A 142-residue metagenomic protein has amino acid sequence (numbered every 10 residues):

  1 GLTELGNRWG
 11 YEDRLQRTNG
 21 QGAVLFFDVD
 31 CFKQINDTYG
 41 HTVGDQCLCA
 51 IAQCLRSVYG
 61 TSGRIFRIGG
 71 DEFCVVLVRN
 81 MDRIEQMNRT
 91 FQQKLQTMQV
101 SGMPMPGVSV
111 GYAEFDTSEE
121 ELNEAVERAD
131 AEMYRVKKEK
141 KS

Functional and structural regions predicted by a protein language model:
N7-A23, D30-S57, F66-G70, C74-V75 (+4 more regions): Conserved long alpha-helical elements within nucleotide-processing catalytic cores of c-di-GMP signaling and class III
V24, F73, V108-Y112: A structural signal for short, well-ordered beta-strand segments
C54-V58, T90-S101: Generic non-transmembrane alpha-helical segments
R67-I68, L95-A113, K141: Catalytic core regions of nucleotide second-messenger enzymes
V76-L77, E114: A structural signal for hydrophobic residues in beta-strands of small regulatory alpha/beta folds
E85-Q92, Q96, E114-S142: Catalytic-core segments of nucleotide cyclases and related cyclic-nucleotide turnover enzymes
